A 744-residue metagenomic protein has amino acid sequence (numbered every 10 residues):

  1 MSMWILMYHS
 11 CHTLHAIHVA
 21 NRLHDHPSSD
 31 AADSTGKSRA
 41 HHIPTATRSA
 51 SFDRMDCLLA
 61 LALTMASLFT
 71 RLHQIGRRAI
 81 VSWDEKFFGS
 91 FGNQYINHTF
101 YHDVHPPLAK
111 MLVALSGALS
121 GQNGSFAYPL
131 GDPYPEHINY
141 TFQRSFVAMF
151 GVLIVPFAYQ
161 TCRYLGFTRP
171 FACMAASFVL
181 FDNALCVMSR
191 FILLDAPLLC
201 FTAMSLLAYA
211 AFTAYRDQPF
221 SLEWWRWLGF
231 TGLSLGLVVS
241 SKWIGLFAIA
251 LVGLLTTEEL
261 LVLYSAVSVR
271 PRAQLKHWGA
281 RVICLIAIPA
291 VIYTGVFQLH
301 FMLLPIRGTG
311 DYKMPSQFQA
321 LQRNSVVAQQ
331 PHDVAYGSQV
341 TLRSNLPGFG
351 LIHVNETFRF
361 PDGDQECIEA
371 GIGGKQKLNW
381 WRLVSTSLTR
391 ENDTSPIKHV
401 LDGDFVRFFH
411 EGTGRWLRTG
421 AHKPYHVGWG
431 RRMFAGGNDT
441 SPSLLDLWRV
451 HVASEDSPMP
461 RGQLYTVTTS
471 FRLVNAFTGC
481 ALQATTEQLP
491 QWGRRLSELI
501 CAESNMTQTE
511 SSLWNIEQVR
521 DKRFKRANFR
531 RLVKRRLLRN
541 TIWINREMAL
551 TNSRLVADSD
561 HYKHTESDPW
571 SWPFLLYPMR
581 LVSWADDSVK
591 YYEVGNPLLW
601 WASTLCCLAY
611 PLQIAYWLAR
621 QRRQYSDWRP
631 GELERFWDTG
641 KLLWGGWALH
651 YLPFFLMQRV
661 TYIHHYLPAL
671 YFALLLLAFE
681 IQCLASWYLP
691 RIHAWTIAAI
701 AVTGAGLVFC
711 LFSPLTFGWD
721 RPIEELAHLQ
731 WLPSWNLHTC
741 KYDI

Functional and structural regions predicted by a protein language model:
W4, H9-A40, A214, W227 (+10 more regions): Transmembrane helical bundles and short interhelical boundary loops of multi-pass, membrane-embedded
S67, A175-L180, V187, L235 (+1 more regions): Short helix- or helix-capping micro-motifs that position conserved polar/aromatic residues at function-defining sites
R77-S90, F100-L115, Q122-F126, I138-T141: Extracytoplasmic catalytic/substrate-binding loops of multi-pass membrane glycan-assembly enzymes
S82-W83, A184-L198, S241-I244: Short acidic/glycine- and proline-prone juxtamembrane loop motifs at membrane-interface regions of multi-pass membrane
T141, S145-G166, M204: Transmembrane-helix motifs of polytopic, lipid-linked glycan transferases
Y164-G166, S205-R226, T257-V262, I681: Membrane-interface transmembrane helices that cradle and orient dolichyl/undecaprenyl
A176, L222, R226-S241: Membrane-interface alpha helices of multi-pass inner-membrane proteins
F301-T541: Lectin-like carbohydrate-binding module/patch detector with strong preference for beta-trefoil
